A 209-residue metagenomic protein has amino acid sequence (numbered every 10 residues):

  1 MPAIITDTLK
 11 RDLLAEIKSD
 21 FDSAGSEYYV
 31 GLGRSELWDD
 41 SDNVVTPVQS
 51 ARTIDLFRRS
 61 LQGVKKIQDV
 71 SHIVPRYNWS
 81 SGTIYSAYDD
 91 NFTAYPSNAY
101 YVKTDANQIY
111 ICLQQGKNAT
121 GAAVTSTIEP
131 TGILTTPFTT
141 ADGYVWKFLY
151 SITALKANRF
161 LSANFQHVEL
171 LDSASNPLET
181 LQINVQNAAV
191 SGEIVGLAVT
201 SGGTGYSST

Functional and structural regions predicted by a protein language model:
M1-I109, L113-T209: Feature for peripheral, non-core segments
